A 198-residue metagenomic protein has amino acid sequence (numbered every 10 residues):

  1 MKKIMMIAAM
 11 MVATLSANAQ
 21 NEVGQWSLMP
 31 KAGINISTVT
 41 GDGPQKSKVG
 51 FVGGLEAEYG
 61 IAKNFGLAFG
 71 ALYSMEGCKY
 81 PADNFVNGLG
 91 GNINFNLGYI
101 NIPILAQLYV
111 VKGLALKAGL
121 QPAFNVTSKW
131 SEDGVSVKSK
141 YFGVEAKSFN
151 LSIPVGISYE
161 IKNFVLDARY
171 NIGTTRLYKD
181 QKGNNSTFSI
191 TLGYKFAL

Functional and structural regions predicted by a protein language model:
M1-W26, K31, L192-L198: Bacterial Sec-dependent N-terminal signal peptides
Q20-G60, L67, G173: Short glycine/proline- and aromatic-enriched beta-strand/turn motifs that initiate or cap beta-hairpins
N21-V23, A62, V111, I161-F164 (+1 more regions): Outer-membrane beta-barrel channels and translocator barrels
I34-T38, F51, Y73-G77, P122-V126 (+3 more regions): Transmembrane beta-strands of outer-membrane beta-barrel pores
T38-Q45, M75-G98, V126-F149, R176-G183 (+1 more regions): Flexible, solvent-exposed loop segments that connect beta-strands
G53-L55, I102-I104, L116, V155-I157 (+1 more regions): Membrane-embedded beta-strands of outer-membrane beta-barrel proteins, especially the hydrophobic/small aromatic
N64-L67, L114-L116, Y159, N163-A168: Repeated loop/turn-to-beta-strand initiation elements of outer-membrane beta-barrel proteins
V155, Y159-V165, N184-L198: Outer-membrane beta-barrel "beta-signal"
